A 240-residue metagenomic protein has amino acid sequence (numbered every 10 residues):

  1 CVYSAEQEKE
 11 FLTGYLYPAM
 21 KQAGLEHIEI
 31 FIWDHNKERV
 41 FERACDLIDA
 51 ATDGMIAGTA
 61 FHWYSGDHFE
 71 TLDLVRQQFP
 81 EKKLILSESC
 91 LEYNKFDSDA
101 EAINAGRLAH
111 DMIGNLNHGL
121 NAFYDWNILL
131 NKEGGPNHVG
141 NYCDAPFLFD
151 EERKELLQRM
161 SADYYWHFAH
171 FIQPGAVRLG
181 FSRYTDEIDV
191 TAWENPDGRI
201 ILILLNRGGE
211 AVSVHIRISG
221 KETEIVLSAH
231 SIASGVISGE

Functional and structural regions predicted by a protein language model:
C1-Y93: Active-site neighborhood of glycoside hydrolase catalytic domains
K21, N117, H167-H170: Sec-exported extracytoplasmic/periplasmic mature domains
T59, N115, F123, Y165 (+2 more regions): Conserved, mostly hydrophobic/aromatic
K83-D163, G180-R183: Aromatic/acidic polysaccharide-binding cleft in carbohydrate-active enzymes
H170-F171, F181-S219, H230: Carbohydrate-binding surface patches
T223-I225: Beta-strand-rich interaction surfaces with strong enrichment in secreted/lumenal proteins
L227-E240: C-terminal beta-strand-rich structural cap/linker in extracellular carbohydrate-active enzymes
